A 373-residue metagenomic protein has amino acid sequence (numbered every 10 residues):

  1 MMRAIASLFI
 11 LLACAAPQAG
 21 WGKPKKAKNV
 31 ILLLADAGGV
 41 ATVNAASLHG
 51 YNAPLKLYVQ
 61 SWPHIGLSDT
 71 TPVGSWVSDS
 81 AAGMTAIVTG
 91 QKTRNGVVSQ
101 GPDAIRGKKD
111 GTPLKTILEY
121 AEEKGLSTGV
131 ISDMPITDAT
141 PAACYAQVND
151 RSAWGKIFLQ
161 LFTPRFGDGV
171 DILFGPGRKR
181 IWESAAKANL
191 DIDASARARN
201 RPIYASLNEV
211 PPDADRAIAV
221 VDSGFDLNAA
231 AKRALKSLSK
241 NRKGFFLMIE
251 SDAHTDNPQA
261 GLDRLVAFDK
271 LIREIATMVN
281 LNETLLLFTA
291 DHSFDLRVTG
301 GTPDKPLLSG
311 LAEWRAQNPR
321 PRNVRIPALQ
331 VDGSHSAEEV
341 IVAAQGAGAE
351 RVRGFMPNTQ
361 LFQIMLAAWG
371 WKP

Functional and structural regions predicted by a protein language model:
M1-I5: Positively charged n-region of N-terminal signal peptides that target proteins for export
S7-A15: Bacterial N-terminal signal peptides
A19-G22: Boundary at the C-terminal end of the N-terminal hydrophobic targeting segment
A27-N29, A35-T85, R94, G107 (+1 more regions): A post-motif C-terminal structural segment
R94-G111: His/Cys-centered metal/cofactor-coordination and adjacent catalytic loops
P113, I117-E119, E123-A142: Glycine-rich phosphate/pyrophosphate-binding loops and their adjacent beta-strand/loop elements at enzyme active sites
